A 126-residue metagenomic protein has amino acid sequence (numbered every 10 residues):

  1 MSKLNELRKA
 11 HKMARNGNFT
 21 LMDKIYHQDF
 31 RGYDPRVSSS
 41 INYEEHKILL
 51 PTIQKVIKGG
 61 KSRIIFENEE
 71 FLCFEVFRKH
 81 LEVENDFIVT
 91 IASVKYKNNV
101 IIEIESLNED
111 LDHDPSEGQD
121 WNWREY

Functional and structural regions predicted by a protein language model:
M1-Y126: C-terminal and inter-domain tail/linker signature
